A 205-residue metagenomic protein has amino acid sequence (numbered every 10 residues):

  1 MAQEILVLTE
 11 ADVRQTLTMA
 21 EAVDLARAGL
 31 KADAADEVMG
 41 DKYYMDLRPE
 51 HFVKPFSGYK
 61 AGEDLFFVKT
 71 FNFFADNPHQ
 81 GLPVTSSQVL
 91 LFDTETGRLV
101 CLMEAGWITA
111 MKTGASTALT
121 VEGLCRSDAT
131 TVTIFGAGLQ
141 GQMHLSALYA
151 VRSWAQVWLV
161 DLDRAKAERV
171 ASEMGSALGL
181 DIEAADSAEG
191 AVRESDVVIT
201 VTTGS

Functional and structural regions predicted by a protein language model:
M1-T109, A118, D128: N-terminal ligand-binding/catalytic initiation module
G114-V121: Hydrophobic alpha-helical segments within soluble ligand-binding/sensing domains
L124-T131, S153: Short helix-loop-beta connector
A137-G138: Glycine-rich Rossmann-fold phosphate-binding loop(s) that bind the pyrophosphate of adenine dinucleotide cofactors
G141-Q142: N-terminal Rossmann-fold NAD(P) dinucleotide-binding loop
L148: Aromatic pocket-lining residues of Rossmann-like dinucleotide-binding sites
V151-A177: NAD(P)-binding Rossmann-fold cofactor-contacting core
G179-S205: Rossmann-like adenosine-cofactor binding region
